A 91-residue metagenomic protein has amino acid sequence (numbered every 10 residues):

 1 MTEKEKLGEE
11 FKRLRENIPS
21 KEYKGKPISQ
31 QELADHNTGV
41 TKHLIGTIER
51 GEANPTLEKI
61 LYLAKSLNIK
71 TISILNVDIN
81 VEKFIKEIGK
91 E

Functional and structural regions predicted by a protein language model:
M1, K65, S73-E91: Short, charged recognition helix plus adjacent turn of helix-turn-helix-like nucleic-acid-binding domains
M1-K26: A short, Lys/Arg-rich alpha-helix, primarily the initiator
K6-E9, P27-S29, V40, P55-E58: Residue-level signal for the short linker/turn that defines the boundary of a DNA-recognition helix
R15, A34-D35, A64: The alpha-helix within a helix-turn-helix
K21-T47: Short alpha-helical DNA-recognition segment
Q30, T41-K42, A53, T71 (+1 more regions): The DNA-contacting recognition helix of HTH DNA-binding domains and analogous helical DNA-recognition elements
T56-S73: DNA major-groove recognition helix of helix-turn-helix/homeodomain DNA-binding modules
